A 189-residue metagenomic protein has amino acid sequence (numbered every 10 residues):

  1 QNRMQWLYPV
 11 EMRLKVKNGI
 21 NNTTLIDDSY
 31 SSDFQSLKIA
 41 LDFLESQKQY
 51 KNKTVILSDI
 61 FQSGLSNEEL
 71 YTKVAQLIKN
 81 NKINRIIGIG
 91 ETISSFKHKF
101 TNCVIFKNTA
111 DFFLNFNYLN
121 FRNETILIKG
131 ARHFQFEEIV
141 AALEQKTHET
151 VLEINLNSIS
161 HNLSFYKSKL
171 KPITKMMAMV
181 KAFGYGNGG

Functional and structural regions predicted by a protein language model:
Q1-N162, S168-K169, I173: ATP-dependent carboxylate-amine ligase
K175-M177: Structural preference for beta-strand elements that scaffold enzyme active sites
Y185-G189: Glycine-rich loop at the start of a catalytic domain that most often binds anionic cofactors/ligands
